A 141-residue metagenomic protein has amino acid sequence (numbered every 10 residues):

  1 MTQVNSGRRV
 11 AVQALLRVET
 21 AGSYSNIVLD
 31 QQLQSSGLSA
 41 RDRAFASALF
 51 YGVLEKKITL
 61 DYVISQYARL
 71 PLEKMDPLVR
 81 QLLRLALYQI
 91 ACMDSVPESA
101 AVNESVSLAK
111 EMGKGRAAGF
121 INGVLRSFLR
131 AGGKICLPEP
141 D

Functional and structural regions predicted by a protein language model:
M1-D141: Class I Rossmann-like S-adenosyl-L-methionine
